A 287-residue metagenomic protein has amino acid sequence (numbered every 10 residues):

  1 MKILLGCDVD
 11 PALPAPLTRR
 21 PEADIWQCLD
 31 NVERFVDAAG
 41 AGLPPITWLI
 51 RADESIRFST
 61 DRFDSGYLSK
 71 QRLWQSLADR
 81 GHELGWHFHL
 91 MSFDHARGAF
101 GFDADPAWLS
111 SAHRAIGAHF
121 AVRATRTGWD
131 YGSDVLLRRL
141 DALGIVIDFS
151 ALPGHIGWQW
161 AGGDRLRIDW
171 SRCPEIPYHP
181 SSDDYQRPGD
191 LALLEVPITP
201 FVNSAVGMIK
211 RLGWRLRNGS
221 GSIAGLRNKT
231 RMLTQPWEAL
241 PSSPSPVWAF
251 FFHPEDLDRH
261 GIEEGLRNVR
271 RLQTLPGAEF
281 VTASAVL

Functional and structural regions predicted by a protein language model:
M1-Q75, R80, A121, G261 (+2 more regions): Active-site beta->alpha N-cap acidic-glycine motif
A12-A15, S55-S59, S92-A96, G132-L136 (+3 more regions): Short catalytic/ligand-binding loop motif for oxyanion handling, primarily in non-cytosolic enzymes, centered on
T18-A23, R57-D61, G98-A99, F120-V122 (+2 more regions): Surface-exposed cleft-lining segments at the edges of enzyme active sites
E22-F35, F63-Q71, D105-S111, P174-Y178 (+2 more regions): Well-ordered, non-membrane alpha-helical segments in soluble/globular domains
G42-S133, A151, P200, A249-F252 (+1 more regions): Metal-dependent polysaccharide deacetylase catalytic core of the NodB/CE4 family, i.e., the active-site-bearing domain
S76, G117, D134-V146, R267-T274: Short, surface-exposed basic-aromatic patches at helix termini and helix-loop junctions that form
T127-P244: Active-site-adjacent pocket scaffolds in enzyme catalytic domains
G221-L287: C-terminal domain-boundary segment and adjacent tail
